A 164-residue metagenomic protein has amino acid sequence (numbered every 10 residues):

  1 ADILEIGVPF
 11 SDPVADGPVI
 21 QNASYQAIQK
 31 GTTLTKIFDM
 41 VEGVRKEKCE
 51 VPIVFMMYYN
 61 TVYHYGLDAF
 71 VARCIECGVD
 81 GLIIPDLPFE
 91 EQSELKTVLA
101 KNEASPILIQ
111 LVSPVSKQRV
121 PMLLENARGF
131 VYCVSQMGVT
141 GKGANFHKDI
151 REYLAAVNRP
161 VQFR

Functional and structural regions predicted by a protein language model:
A1-V8, S24-L34: Active-site cofactor/substrate anionic-group-binding motifs, chiefly glycine- and Lys/Arg-rich phosphate-binding loops
L4-G7, C74, L123, V157: Conserved, mostly hydrophobic/aromatic
E5, I83, V131-Y132: Conserved beta-strand positions in the central sheet of alpha/beta enzyme cores
F10-I20, T32-V44, V62-A69, I84-E103 (+2 more regions): Active-site-adjacent beta->alpha loops and helix N-cap segments on the catalytic face of soluble alpha/beta enzymes
P18-A27, C133: Short glycine/proline- and charge-enriched loop/turn segments that cap or connect secondary-structure elements
K48-Y58, L99-L111, N158-R164: Short beta-strand/loop segments at the ligand-binding rim of alpha/beta enzyme cores
P52-M57, V131-G138: Short beta-strands and strand-loop turn motifs
